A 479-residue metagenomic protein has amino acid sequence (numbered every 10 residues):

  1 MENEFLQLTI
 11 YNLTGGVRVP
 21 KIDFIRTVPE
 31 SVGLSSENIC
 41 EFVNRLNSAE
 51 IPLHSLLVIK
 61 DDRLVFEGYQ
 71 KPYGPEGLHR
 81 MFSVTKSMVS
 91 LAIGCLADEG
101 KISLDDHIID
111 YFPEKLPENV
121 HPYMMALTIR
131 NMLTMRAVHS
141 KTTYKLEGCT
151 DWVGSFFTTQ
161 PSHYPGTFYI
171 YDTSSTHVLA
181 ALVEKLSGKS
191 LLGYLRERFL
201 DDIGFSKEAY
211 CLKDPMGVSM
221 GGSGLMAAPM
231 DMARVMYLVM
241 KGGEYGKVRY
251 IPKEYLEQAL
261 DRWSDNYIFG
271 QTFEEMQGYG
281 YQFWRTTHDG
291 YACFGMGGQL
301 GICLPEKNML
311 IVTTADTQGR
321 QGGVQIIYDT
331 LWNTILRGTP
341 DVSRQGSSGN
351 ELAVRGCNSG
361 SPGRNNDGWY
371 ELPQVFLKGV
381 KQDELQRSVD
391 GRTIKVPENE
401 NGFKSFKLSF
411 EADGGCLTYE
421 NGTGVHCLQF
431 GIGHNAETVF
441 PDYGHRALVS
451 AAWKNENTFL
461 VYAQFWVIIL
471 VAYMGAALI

Functional and structural regions predicted by a protein language model:
M1-H79, A97-I102, T134, D341-T393: N-terminal leader/targeting segments and the immediately adjacent pre-domain N-terminus
G15, L352-I479: Peripheral terminal and inter-domain segments
D62, H79-D105, M132, L179-V183 (+1 more regions): Active-site SXXK
E99-A137, T158, S187-S223, A227: Active-site helix/loop module of the DD-peptidase/beta-lactamase fold, centered on the serine-lysine SxxK catalytic
A137-I170, S175-Y210: A small/polar active-site loop signature that marks catalytic segments
S175-L182, G221-E244, Q299-D316: Active-site-proximal alpha-helical segments within enzyme catalytic domains
K207-A209, L256-T314, S359: Active-site Gly/Thr loop motif
G295-L377: Structured C-terminal helix/loop/strand segments within mature extracytoplasmic catalytic/sensor domains
